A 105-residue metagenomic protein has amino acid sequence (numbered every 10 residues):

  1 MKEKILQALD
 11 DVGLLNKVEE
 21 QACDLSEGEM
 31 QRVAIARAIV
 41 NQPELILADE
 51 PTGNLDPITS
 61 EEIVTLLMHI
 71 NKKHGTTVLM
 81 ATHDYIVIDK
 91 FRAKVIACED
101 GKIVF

Functional and structural regions predicted by a protein language model:
M1-V12: ABC nucleotide-binding domain "signature" region
E20, N41: Conserved signature/switch motifs of ABC ATPase nucleotide-binding domains
Q21-L25, E29: Conserved ABC ATPase signature
I35: Hydrophobic anchor residue at the start of the ABC signature
I46-D49: Catalytic Walker B motif of ABC-type/P-loop ATPase nucleotide-binding domains
P57-T59: Helix N-cap at the start of a conserved alpha-helix in ABC-type nucleotide-binding domains
E61-K73: Helical segment within the ABC ATPase nucleotide-binding domain
